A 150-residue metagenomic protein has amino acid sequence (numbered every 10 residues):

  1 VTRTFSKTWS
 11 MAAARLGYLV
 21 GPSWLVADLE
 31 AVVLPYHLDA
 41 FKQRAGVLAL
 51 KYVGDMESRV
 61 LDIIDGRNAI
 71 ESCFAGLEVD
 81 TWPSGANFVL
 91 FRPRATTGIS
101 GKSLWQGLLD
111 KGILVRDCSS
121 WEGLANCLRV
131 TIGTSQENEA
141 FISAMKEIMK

Functional and structural regions predicted by a protein language model:
V1-W82: PLP-dependent aminotransferase class I/II
F5, R116-S119: Short beta-strand->loop
S6, F88, E122: Residue-level detector of flexible, active-site-proximal loop/helix-junction positions within diverse enzyme catalytic
A13, G85, E122-N126: Short acidic/glycine-enriched loop/turn segments that link adjacent beta-strands
I63-I64, N68, F74-K111, L128 (+1 more regions): Conserved PLP-binding catalytic core of the aspartate aminotransferase-like
R67, S119-S120: Short, polar loop motifs at secondary-structure junctions
S103, D110-K111, S120-K150: PLP-dependent enzyme catalytic core of the Aspartate aminotransferase-like
